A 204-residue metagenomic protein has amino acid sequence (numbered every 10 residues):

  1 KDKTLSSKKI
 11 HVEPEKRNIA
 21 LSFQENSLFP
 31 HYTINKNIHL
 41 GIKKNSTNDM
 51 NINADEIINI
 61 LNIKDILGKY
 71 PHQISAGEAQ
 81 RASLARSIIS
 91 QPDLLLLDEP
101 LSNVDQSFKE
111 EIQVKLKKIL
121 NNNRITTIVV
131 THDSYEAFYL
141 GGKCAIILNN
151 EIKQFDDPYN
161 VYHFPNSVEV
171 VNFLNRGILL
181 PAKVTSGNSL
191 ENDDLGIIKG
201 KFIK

Functional and structural regions predicted by a protein language model:
K1, I19, L40, S75-A76 (+2 more regions): Short glycine-rich loop/turn motifs that provide flexible caps or phosphate-binding loops at active sites
K1-T4, I152: ABC nucleotide-binding domain "signature motif"
K3-A20, K44, V161: ABC ATPase NBD coupling module
I19, Q24-H31, D133: Catalytic "switch" loops of ABC-type ATPases
T33-E169: ABC ATPase nucleotide-binding domains
N166-K204: ATPase nucleotide-binding modules
